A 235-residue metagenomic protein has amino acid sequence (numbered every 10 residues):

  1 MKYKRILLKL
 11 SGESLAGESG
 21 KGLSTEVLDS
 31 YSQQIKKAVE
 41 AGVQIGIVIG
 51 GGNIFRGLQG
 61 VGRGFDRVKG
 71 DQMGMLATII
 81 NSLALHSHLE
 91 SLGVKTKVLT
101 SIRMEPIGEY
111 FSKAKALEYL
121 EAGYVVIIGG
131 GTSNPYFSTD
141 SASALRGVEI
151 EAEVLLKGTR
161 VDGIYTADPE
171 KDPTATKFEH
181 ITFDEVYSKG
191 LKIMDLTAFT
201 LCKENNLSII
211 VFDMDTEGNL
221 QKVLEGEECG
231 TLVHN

Functional and structural regions predicted by a protein language model:
M1-N235: C-terminal catalytic "cap/lid" subdomain
